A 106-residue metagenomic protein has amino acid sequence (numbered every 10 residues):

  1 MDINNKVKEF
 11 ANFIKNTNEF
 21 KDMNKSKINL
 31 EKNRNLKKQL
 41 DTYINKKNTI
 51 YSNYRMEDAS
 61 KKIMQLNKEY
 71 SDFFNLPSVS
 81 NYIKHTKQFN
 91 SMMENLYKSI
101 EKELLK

Functional and structural regions predicted by a protein language model:
M1-K106: Terminal, compositionally biased segments used for targeting/anchoring and flexible tails
